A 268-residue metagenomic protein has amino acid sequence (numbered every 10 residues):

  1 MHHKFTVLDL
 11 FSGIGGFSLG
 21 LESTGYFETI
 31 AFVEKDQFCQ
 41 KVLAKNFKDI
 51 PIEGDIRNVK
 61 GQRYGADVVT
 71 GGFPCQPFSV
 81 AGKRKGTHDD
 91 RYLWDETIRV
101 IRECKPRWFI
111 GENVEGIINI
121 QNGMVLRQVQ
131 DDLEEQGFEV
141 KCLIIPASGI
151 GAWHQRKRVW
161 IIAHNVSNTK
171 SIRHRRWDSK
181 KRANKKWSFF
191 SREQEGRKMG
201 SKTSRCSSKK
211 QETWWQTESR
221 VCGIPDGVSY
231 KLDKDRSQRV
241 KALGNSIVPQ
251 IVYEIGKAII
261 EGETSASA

Functional and structural regions predicted by a protein language model:
H2, N58-V68, F73-K241, A266: Class I S-adenosyl-L-methionine
H3, G20-E28, N46: A short, Lys/Arg-enriched amphipathic alpha-helix followed by its capping loop at the start of a domain
T6-L8: Conserved beta-strand elements of the Class I
L10-G15: Class I SAM-dependent methyltransferase "Motif I" SAM/SAH-binding loop
T29-E34: Conserved SAM-binding motif I beta-strand of class I
Q37-K41: Short alpha-helix immediately C-terminal to the canonical SAM-binding loop
K48-D55: Conserved SAM-binding strand-loop segment of SAM-dependent methyltransferases
